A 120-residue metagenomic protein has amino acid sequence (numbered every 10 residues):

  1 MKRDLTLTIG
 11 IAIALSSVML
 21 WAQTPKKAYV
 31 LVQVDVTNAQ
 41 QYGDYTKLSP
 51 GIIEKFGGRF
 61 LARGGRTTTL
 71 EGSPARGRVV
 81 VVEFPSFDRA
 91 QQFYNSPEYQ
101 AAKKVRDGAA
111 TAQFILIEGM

Functional and structural regions predicted by a protein language model:
D4, I11-N95, G119-M120: Short S/T/G/P-rich N-terminal loop/turn motif that feeds into the first structured element of a domain
G58, T111-A112: Short glycine/serine/threonine/alanine-rich loop segments
A75, D107-A109: Short Pro/Gly-enriched coil loops immediately N-terminal to beta-strands
A90-Q91, E98-D107: C-terminal structural segments of small proteins and small subunits
A112-G119: Short, low-complexity, Pro/Ser/Thr/Gly-rich segments in the mature regions of secreted, periplasmic
